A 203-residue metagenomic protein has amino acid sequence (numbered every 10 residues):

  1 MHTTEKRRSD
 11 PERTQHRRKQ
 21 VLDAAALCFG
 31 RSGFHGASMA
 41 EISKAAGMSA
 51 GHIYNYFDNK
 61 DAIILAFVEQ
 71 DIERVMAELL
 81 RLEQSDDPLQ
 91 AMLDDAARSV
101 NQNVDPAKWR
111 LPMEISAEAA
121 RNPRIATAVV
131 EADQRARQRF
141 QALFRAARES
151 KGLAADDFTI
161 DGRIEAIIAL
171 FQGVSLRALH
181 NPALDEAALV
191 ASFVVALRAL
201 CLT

Functional and structural regions predicted by a protein language model:
M1-S32, G36-A45, A62: Basic, helix-initiating cap at the start of DNA-binding domains
A46-F57: Short hydrophobic/aromatic patch on the recognition helix
N59, E118-P123: Short loop-to-helix capping motifs
I64-D71: Alpha-helical DNA-contacting segments of helix-turn-helix folds
A66, A77-W109, D157-I167, V190: Hydrophobic alpha-helical connector segments
A77, V104-M113, P123-S150, E165 (+1 more regions): Amphipathic alpha-helical packing segments from all-alpha helical-bundle domains
Q90, A126-V130, S150-L200: Hydrophobic/aromatic-rich alpha-helical bundle segments in the mid-to-C-terminal region
